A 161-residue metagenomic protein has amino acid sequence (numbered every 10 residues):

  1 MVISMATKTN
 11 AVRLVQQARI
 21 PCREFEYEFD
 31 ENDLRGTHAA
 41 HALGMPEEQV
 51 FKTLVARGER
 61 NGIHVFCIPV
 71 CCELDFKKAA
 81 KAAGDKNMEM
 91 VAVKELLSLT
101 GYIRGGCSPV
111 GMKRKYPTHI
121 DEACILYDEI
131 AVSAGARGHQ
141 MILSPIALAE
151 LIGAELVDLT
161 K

Functional and structural regions predicted by a protein language model:
M1-K161: Extended, low-hydrophobicity, polar/charged segments
